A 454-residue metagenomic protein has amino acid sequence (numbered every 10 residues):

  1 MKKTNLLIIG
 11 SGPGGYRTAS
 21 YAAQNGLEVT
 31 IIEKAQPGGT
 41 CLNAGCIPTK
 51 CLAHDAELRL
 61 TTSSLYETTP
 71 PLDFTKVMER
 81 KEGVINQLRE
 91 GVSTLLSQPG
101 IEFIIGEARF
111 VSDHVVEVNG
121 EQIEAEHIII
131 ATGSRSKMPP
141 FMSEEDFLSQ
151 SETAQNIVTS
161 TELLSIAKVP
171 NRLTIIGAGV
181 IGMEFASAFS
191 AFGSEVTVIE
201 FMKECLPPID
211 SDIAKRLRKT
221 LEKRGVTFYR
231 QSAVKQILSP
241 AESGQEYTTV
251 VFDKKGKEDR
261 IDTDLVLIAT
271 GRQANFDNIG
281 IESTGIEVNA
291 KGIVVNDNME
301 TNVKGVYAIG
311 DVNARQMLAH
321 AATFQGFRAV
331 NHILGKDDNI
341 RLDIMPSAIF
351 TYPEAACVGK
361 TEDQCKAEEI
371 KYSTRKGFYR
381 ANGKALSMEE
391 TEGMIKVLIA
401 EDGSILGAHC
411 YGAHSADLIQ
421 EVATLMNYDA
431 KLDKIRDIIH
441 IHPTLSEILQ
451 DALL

Functional and structural regions predicted by a protein language model:
M1-G12, V169-G179: Beta1/beta-strand and adjacent pyrophosphate-binding region of the FAD-binding site in flavoprotein oxidoreductases
K2-T4, S20-L27, I32-V169, T197 (+7 more regions): Glycine-rich flavin
L7-A35, T40, I47, C51-L58 (+2 more regions): Flexible, glycine-rich terminal cap/loop adjacent to redox cofactors in electron-transfer oxidoreductases
L7-I9, A108, I123-G133, I176 (+4 more regions): Short hydrophobic core segments
G15, G182-M183: N-terminal Rossmann-fold NAD(P) dinucleotide-binding loop
A19, A23, A186, S190-A191: Gly/Ala-rich phosphate-binding loop of Rossmann-like dinucleotide-binding domains, activating on the conserved
I105, V295-N298, I399-E401: Short, acidic, Ser/Thr-enriched surface-loop or helix-capping motifs
L148-V169, R260-H332: FAD-site-proximal beta/loop scaffold in flavoenzymes
